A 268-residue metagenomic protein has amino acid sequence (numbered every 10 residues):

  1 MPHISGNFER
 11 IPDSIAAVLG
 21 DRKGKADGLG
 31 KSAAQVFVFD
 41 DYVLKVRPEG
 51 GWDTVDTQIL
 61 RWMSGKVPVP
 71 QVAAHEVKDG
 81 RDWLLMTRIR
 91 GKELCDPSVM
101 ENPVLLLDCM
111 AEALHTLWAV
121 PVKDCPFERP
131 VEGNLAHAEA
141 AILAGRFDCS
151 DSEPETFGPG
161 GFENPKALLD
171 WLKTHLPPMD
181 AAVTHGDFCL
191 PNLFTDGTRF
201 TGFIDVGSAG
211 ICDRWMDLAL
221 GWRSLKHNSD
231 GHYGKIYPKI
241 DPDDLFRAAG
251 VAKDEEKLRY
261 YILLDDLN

Functional and structural regions predicted by a protein language model:
M1-G20, R81, L267-N268: Regulatory N- and C-terminal appendages and interdomain linkers associated with kinase/kinase-like NTP transferase
G6-I15, T116-G186, D244, A252-E256: An alpha-helical support segment within catalytic cores of ATP-dependent transferases
L19-D27: Conserved N-terminal boundary motif of the eukaryotic protein kinase catalytic domain
A26-P130, P178: ATP-binding pocket architecture of kinase catalytic cores
V55, A167, I240: Short, conserved clusters of charged catalytic residues that mark active-site and nucleotide-handling motifs
P178-T184, D196-R247, V251-K253: Active-site Asp-x-Gly
P191-T195: Hydrophobic residue at the +6 position relative to the catalytic HRD Asp in the kinase catalytic loop
V251-N268: Charged phosphate-binding loop/patch that engages nucleotide di/tri-phosphates or the phosphate backbone of nucleic
